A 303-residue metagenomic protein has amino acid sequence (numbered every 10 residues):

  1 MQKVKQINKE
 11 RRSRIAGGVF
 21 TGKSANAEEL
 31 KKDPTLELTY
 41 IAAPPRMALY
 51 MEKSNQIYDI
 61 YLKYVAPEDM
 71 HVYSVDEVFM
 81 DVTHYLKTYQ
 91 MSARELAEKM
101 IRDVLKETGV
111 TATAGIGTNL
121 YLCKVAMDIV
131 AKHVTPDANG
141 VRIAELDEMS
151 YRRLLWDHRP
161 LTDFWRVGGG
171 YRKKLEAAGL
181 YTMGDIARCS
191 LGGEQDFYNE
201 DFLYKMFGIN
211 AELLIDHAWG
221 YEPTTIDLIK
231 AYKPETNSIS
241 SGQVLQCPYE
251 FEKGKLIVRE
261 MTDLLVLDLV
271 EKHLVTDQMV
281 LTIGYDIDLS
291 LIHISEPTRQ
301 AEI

Functional and structural regions predicted by a protein language model:
M1, E37, D163, K173-L291 (+2 more regions): DNA-contacting surface of Y-family translesion DNA polymerases
M1-D216, I226: Gly/Gly-Pro- and Ser/Thr-rich, intrinsically disordered tail segments characteristic of DNA damage-repair and tolerance
